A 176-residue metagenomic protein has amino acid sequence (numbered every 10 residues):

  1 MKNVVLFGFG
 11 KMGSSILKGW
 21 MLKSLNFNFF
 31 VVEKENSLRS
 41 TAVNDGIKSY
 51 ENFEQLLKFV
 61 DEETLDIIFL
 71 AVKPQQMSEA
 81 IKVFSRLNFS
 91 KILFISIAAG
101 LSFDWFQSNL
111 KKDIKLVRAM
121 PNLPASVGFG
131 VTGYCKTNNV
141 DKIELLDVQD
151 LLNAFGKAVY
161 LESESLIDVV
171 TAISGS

Functional and structural regions predicted by a protein language model:
M1-K58, E62-E63, I67, F129-G130: NAD(P)+-binding Rossmann beta1-loop-alpha1 motif at the extreme N-terminus of oxidoreductases
K2, F27, I47, I92 (+2 more regions): A structural micro-motif
K11, N36-L38, Q75-Q76, L101 (+2 more regions): Short alpha-helical
S15, T41, E79-A80, W105 (+1 more regions): Phosphate- and divalent-cation-binding pockets in alpha/beta enzyme and binding domains that engage nucleotide-derived
F30-V32, Y50, I95, V117-A119 (+1 more regions): Hydrophobic/aromatic beta-strand patches that form the interior of the parallel beta-sheet core in alpha/beta enzyme
F53-Y134: Rossmann-like NAD(P)(H) cofactor-binding subdomain of soluble oxidoreductases
W105-K115, V131-V169: Internal alpha-helical scaffold of NAD(P)-dependent oxidoreductase catalytic cores
V170-S176: A short glycine-threonine-serine/GTX helix/turn-capping micro-motif
